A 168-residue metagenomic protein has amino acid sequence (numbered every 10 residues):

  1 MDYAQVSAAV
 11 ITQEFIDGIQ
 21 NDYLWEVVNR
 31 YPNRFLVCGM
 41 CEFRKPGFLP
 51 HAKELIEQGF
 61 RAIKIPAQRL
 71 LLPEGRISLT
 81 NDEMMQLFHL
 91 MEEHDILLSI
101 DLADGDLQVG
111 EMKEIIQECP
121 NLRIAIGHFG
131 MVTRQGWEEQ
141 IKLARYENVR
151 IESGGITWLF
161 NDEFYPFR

Functional and structural regions predicted by a protein language model:
M1-Q86, L90, H94, D106 (+1 more regions): Mid-domain alpha/beta scaffold segments of enzyme catalytic cores
I77-R168: Catalytic pocket-lining loop regions of alpha/beta-barrel enzymes, especially the amidohydrolase/enolase/GH5 lineages
